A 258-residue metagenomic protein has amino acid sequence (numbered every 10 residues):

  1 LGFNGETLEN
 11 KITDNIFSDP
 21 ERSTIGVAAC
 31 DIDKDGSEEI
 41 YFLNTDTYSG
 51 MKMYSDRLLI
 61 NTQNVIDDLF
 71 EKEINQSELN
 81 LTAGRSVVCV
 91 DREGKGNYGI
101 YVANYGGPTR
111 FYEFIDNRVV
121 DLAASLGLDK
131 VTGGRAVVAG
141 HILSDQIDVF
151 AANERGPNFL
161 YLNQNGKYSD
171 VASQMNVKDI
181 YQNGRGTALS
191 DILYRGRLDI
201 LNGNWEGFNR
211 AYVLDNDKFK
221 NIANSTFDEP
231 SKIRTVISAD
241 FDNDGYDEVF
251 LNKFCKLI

Functional and structural regions predicted by a protein language model:
L1, K34-N44, G94-A103, S144-A152 (+2 more regions): Acidic/hydrophobic-patterned starts of short beta strands in beta-sheet-rich repeat architectures
L1-K11, G50-E71, P108-L122, P157-V171 (+2 more regions): Beta-propeller blade repeat segments, especially FG-GAP/WD-type strand-to-loop junctions in 6- to 7-bladed propeller
I16-A28, I74-V88, G127-V138, N176-L189 (+1 more regions): Repeat-based blade/solenoid architectures
P20-N80, I100-Y101: A generic tandem-repeat structural signature
D33, Q63, E93-G94, D116 (+5 more regions): Outer-membrane beta-barrel channels and translocator barrels
D46, G106, R155, E206 (+1 more regions): Residue-level signature of beta-propeller blades and closely related beta-rich strand-turn architectures in secreted
T109-R110, L122-Y161, M175, Y181-N183 (+1 more regions): Internal metal/ion-chelating core segments
S144-D145, N183-G207, F227-I258: Repeat-solenoid scaffold signature
